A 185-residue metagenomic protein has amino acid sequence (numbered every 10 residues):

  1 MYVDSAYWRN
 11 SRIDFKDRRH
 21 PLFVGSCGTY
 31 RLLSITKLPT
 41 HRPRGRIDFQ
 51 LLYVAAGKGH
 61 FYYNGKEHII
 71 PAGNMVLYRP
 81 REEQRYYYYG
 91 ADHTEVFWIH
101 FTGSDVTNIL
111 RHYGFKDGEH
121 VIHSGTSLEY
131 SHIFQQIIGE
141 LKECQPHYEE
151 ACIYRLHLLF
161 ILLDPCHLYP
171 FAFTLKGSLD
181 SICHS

Functional and structural regions predicted by a protein language model:
M1-H68, D117-G118: Generic protein-terminus/edge-of-domain signal
P21-V24, R46-D48, H93-E95, E149 (+1 more regions): A structure-centric signal for secondary-structure junctions around beta-strands
I35-L38, A72-G73, R81-E83, A91: Tight coil/turn sites that cap or link beta-strands
G65-R79: Short acidic-glycine-tyrosine-enriched beta hairpin
E67, R81-D105: Ligand-binding loop in jelly-roll beta-barrel domains
I109-T174, S181-S185: Amphipathic alpha-helical segments enriched in hydrophobic/aromatic residues interleaved with Lys/Arg
